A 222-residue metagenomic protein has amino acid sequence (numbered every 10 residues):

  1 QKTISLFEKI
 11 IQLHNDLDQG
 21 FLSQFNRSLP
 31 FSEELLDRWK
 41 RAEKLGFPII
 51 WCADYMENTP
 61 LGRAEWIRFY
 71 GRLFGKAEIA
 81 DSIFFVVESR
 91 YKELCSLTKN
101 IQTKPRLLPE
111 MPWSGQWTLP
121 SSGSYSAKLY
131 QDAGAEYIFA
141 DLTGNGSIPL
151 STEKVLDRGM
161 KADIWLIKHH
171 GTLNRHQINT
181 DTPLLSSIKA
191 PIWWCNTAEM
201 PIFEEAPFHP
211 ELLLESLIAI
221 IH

Functional and structural regions predicted by a protein language model:
Q1-L61, E65-R68, L73, A77-F208: Binding-cleft/active-site segments that stabilize strongly anionic ligands or cofactors
F74, I218-H222: Short, hydrophobic alpha-helical segments
P210-I218: Short, amphipathic alpha-helical "lid/cap" segments that border enzyme active or binding sites
